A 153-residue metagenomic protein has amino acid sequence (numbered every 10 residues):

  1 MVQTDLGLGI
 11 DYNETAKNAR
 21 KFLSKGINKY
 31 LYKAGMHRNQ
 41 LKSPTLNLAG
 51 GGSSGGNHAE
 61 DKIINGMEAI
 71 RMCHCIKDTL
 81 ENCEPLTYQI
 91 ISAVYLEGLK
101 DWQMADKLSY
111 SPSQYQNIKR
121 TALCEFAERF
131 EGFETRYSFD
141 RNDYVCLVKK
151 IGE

Functional and structural regions predicted by a protein language model:
M1-E81, E128-E153: N-terminal interaction/assembly modules
A69, L80, P112, Q116-K119: Amphipathic, non-transmembrane alpha-helical scaffold segments
M72, T87, Y115: Hydrophobic (often cysteine-bearing) scaffold residues that line and stabilize catalytic clefts of nucleotide/cofactor
N82-L99: Short amphipathic alpha helix immediately N-terminal
E97-Q114: Helix-turn-helix DNA-binding module
Y115-F133: DNA major-groove recognition helices of helix-turn-helix
